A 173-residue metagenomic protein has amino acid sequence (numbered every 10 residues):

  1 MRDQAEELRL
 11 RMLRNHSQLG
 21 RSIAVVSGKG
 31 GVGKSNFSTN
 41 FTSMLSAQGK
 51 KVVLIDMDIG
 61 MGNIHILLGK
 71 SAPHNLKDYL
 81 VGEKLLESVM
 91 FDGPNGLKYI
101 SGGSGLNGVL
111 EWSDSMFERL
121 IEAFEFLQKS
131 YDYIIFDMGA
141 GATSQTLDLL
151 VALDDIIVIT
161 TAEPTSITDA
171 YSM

Functional and structural regions predicted by a protein language model:
M1-K29: Extreme N-terminal, non-catalytic leader segments that precede Walker-type/kinase nucleotide-binding cores
L8, G30, Y79, D137 (+1 more regions): Residue-level signature of catalytic and energy-coupling elements of molecular machines, predominantly ATP/GTP-dependent
S22-L86: Walker A/P-loop NTP-binding active-site region of P-loop NTPases, recognizing the glycine-rich GxxxxGKT/S
I23, K98-I100, I157: Hydrophobic/aromatic beta-strand patches that form the interior of the parallel beta-sheet core in alpha/beta enzyme
N40, L67-K70, S113-M116, D148-A152 (+1 more regions): Short, glycine/charged-enriched secondary-structure capping and boundary segments
M57-K129: P-loop/Walker-type NTP enzyme "switch/lid" segment
Y133, M138-M173: Conserved catalytic-core segment of NTP-binding enzymes
